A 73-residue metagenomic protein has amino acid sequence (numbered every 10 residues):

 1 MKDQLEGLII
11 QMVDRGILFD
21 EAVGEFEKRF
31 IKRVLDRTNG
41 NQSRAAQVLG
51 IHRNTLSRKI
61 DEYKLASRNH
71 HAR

Functional and structural regions predicted by a protein language model:
D3-R73: Bacterial C-terminal helix-turn-helix
